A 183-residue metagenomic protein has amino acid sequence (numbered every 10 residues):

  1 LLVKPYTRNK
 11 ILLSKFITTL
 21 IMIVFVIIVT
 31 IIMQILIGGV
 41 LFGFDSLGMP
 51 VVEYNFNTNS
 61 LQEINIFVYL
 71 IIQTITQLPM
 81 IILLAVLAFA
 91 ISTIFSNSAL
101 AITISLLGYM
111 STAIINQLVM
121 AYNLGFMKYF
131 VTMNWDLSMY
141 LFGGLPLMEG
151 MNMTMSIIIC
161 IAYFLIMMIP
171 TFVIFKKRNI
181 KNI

Functional and structural regions predicted by a protein language model:
L1-L20, F175, N179: Helix-loop-helix units of permease transmembrane domains in multi-pass membrane transporters, especially ABC
L13-A85, F89, T93, D136-I157: Secretory targeting signals
K15-F16, S105-L106, C160: Residue-level recognition of transmembrane alpha-helices in multi-pass small-molecule transporters/permeases
V29, M33, L87, V131 (+2 more regions): Hydrophobic/aromatic residues in alpha-helical transmembrane segments
I35-P50, N97, A121-G125, F172-I180: Transmembrane helix-loop junctions in multipass membrane proteins, especially transporters and channels
A90, I94, I159-I183: Junction motif at the cytosolic side of a transmembrane helix
S98-T132: Transmembrane helix segments
